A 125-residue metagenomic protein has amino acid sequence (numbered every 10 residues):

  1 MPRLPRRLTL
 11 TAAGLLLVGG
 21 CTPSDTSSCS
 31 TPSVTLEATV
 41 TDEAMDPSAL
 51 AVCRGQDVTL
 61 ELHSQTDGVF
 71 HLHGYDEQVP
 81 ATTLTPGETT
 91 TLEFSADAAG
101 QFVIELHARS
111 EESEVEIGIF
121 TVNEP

Functional and structural regions predicted by a protein language model:
M1-G20: Sec-dependent bacterial lipoprotein signal peptides
T11, T31, M45, G55 (+3 more regions): Short, solvent-exposed coil/turn segments
G19-S27, V34-L36, L84-P125: Extracellular/periplasmic metallocenter environments
S27-D57: N-terminal edge beta-strand
T41-A49, E77-P80, G87-T91, I104: N-terminal post-signal-peptidase region of extra-cytosolic proteins
S48-T66, F70, T89-A98, F102: Beta-strand cores of secreted/periplasmic/IMS beta-sandwich domains, seen most often in copper-related folds
S64, G74, L106: Short secondary-structure boundary segments
V69-Q78: Short, surface-exposed beta-strand/strand-loop-strand elements in extracellular ectodomains
